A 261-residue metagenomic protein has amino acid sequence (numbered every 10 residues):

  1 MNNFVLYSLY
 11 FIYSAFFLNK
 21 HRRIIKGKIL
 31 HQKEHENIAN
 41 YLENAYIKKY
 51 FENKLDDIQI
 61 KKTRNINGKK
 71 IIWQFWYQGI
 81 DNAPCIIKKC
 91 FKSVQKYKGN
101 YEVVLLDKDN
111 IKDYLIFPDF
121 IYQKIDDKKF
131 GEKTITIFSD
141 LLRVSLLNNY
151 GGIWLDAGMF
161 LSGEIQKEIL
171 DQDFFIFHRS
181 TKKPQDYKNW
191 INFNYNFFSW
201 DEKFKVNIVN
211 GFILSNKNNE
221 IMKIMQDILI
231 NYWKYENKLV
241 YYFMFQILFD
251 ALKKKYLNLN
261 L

Functional and structural regions predicted by a protein language model:
M1-S139, A157-L261: Glycosyltransferase-associated regions of secretory-pathway enzymes, highlighting luminal stem/catalytic domains
D140-Y150: Small-residue hinge/turn detector
Y150, L155-D156: Active-site acidic Asp-centered loop
